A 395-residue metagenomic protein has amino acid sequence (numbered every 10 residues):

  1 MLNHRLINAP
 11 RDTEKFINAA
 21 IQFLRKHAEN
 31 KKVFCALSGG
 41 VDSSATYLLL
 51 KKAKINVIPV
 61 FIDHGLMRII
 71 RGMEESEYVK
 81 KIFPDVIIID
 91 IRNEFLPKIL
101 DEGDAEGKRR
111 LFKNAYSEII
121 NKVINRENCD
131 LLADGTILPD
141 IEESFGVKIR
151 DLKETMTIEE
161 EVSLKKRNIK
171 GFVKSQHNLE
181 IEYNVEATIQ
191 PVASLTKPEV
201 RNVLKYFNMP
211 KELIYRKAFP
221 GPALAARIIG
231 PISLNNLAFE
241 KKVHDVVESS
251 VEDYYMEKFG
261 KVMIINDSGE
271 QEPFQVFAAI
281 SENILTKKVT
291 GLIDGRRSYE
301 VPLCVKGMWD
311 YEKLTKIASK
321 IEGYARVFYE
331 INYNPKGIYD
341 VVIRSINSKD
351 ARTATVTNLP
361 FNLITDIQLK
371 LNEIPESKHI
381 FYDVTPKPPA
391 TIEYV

Functional and structural regions predicted by a protein language model:
M1-V395: ATP/NTP-dependent adenylation/nucleotidyl-transfer catalytic domains that generate, transfer, or process NMP-activated
